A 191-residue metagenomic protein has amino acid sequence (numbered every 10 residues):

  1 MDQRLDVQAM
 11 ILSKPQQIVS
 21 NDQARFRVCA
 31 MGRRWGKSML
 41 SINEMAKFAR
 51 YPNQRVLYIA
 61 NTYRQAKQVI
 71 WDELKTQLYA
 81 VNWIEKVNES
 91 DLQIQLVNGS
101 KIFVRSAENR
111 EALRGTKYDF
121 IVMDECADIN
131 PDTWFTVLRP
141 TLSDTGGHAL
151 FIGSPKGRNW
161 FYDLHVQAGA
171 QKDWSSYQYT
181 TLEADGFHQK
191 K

Functional and structural regions predicted by a protein language model:
M1-K191: Phosphate/NTP-binding elements of NTP-utilizing enzymes
